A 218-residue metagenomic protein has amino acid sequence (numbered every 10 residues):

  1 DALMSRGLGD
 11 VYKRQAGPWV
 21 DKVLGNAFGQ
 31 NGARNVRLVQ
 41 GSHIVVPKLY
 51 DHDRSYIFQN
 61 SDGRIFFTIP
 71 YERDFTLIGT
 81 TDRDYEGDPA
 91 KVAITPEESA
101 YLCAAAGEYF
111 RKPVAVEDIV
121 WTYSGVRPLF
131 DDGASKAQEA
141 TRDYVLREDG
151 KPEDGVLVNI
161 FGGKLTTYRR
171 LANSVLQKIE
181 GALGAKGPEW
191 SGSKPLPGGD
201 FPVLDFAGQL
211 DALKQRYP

Functional and structural regions predicted by a protein language model:
D1-Y12: Single conserved hydrophobic/aromatic residue that forms the stacking wall/gate of nucleotide- or nucleobase-binding
A16, V20-I78, R83-P218: C-terminal catalytic lobe of FAD-dependent flavoproteins
